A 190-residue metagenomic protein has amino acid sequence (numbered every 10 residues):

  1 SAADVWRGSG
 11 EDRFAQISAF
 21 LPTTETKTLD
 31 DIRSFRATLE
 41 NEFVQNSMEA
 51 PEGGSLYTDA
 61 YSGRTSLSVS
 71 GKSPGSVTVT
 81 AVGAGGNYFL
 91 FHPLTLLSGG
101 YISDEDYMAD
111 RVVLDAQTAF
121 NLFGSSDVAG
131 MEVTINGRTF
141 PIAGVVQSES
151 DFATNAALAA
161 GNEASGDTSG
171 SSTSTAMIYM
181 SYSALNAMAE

Functional and structural regions predicted by a protein language model:
A2-S66: Membrane-proximal extracellular/periplasmic loop immediately following the first transmembrane helix
A3-R13, G75, S171, M188-E190: Short, surface-exposed loop and linker segments with low hydrophobicity and enrichment for Pro/Ser/Thr
D12-F14, P74-S76, A84, D106-A109 (+2 more regions): Extracytoplasmic
Q16-S18, T58, T80, P141 (+1 more regions): Generic structural signal for residues positioned in beta-strands
L56-Y101, D106: The feature marks short, hydrophobic/small-residue-biased sequence motifs that occur predominantly
V82, V112-V113: Conserved beta-strand elements of the Class I
N87-L96, L114-E190: Mid-to-C-terminal secondary-structure elements that act as membrane-proximal/extracytoplasmic interface segments
